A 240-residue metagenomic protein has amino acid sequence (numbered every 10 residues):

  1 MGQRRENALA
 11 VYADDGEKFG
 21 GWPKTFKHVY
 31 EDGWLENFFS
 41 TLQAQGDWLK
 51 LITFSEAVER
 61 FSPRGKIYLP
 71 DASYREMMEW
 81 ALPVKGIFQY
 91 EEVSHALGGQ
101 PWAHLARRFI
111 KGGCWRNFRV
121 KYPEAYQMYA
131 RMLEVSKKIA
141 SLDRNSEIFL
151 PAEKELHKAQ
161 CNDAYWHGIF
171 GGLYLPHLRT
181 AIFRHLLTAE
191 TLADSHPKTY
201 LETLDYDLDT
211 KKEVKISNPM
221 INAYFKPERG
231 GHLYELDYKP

Functional and structural regions predicted by a protein language model:
G2-G230, Y238-P240: Active-site and substrate-binding clefts of carbohydrate-active enzymes
